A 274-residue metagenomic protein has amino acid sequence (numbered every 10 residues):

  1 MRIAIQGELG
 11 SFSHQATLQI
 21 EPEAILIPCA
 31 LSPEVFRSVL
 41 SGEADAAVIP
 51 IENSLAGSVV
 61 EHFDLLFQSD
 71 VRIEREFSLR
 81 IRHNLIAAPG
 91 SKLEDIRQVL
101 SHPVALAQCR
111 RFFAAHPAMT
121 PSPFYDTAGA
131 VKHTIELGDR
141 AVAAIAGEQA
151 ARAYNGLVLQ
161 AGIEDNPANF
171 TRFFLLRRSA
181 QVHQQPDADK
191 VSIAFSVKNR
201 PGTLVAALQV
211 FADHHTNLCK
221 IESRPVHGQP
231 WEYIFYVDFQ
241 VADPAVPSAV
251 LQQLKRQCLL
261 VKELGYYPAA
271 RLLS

Functional and structural regions predicted by a protein language model:
M1-S274: Domain-level signature for soluble enzymes in the chorismate/prephenate branch of the shikimate pathway
